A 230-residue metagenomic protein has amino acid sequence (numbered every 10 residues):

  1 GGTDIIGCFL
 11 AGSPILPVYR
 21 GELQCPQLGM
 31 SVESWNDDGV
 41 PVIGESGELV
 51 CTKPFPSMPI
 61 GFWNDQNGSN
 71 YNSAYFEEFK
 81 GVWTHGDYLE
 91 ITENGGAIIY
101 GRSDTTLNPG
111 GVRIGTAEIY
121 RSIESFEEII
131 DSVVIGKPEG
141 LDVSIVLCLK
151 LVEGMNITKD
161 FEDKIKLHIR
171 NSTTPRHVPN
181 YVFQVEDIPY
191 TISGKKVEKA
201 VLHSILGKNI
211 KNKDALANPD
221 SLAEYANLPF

Functional and structural regions predicted by a protein language model:
G2-T3, Y181: Conserved glycosyltransferase catalytic-site signature
T3-G96, S103-T106, I119: Conserved AMP-binding/adenylate-forming
L10-S13, P175, V185: Generic N-terminal simple sequence motifs
G21-L23, D38-V40, P138, N171 (+1 more regions): Residues embedded in well-ordered secondary-structure elements
E33, V182-V185: General small-molecule cofactor/ligand-binding pocket signal
F55, G81, G86-H177, D187 (+4 more regions): AMP-binding/adenylate-forming catalytic core of the ANL superfamily
I60, P229-F230: Linear-motif-rich, low-complexity cytosolic tails and juxtamembrane regions
